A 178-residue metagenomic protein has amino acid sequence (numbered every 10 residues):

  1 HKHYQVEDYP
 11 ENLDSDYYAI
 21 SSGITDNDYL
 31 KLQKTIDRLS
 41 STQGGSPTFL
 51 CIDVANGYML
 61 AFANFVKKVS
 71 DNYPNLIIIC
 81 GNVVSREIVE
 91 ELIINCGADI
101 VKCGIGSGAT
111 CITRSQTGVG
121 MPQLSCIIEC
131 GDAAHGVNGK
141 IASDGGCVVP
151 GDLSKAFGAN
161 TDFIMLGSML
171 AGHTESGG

Functional and structural regions predicted by a protein language model:
H1-K140, S168-H173: Active-site entrance/lid segments in N-terminal catalytic domains of soluble metabolic enzymes
C126-L170, G177-G178: A glycine- and small/hydrophobic-rich beta-loop-beta segment that serves as a flexible "lid/hinge" or phosphate-binding
